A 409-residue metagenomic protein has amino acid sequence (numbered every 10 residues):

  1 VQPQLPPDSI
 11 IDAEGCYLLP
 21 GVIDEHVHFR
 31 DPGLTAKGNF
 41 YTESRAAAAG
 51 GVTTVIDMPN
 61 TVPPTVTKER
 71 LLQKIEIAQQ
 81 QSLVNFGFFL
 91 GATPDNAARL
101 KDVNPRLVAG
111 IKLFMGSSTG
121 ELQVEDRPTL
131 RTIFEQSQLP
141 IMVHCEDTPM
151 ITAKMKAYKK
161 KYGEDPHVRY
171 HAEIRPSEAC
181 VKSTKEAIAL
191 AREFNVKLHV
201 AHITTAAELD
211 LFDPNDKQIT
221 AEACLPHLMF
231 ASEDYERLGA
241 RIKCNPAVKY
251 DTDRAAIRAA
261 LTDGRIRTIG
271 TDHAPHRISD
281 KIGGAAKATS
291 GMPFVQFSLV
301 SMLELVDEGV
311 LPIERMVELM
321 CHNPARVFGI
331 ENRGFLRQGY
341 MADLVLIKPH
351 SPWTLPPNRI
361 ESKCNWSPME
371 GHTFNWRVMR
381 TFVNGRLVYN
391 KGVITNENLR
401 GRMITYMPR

Functional and structural regions predicted by a protein language model:
V1-L19, I404: Histidine-rich, glycine-flanked metal-binding segment
A13-Q81: Metal-associated gating/positioning segment near the N- to mid-region
G15, H26, A47, G51 (+12 more regions): Divalent metal-coordination and catalytic microenvironments
G21-P32, M142-E146, I203, T271: Histidine-centered catalytic micro-motifs
E76-A92: A glycine-rich helix N-cap at a beta->alpha junction
A98-I269: Histidine/acidic residue-rich metal-binding segments in metalloenzymes
D165-N195, R241, T262, R267-I269 (+1 more regions): His/Asp/Glu-enriched, well-ordered alpha-helical/loop segment that forms or immediately abuts the divalent-metal
G284, Q338-I404: C-terminal cap of metal-dependent C-N hydrolases
